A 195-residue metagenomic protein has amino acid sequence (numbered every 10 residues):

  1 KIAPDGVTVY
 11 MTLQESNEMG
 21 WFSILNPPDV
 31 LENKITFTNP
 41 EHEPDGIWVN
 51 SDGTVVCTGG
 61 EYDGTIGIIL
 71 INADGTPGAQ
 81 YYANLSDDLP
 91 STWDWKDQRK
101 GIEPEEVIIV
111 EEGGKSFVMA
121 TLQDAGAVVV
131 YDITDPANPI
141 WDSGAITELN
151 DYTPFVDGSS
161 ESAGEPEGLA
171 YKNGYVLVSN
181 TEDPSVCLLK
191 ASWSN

Functional and structural regions predicted by a protein language model:
K1, T38-W48, D94-I109, V156-K172: Signature of short aromatic-glycine-proline-rich micro-motifs recurring in repeat-based ectodomains
P4-G6, S51-G53, E111-K115, Y171-N173: Residue-level detector of Asp-centered blade-edge/turn motifs that repeat once per structural unit in beta-propeller
Q14-E15, G60-Y62, T121-D124, T181-D183: Short loop/turn segments immediately following the C-termini of beta-strands
N17-M19, G64-I68, G126-V128, P184-V186: Structural signal for beta-propeller blades
F22-V30, I69-Q80, V130-I140, L189-N195: Short loop/turn segments immediately following beta-strands, especially the blade-tip and inter-blade linker loops
V30-P40, T76-R99, S143-E161: Surface-exposed loop and turn segments in beta-propeller and other repeat-based domains that flank or scaffold
E165-N195: Blade-level signature of beta-propeller repeat domains, shared across WD40, Kelch, NHL, RCC1 and BNR/Asp-box propellers
